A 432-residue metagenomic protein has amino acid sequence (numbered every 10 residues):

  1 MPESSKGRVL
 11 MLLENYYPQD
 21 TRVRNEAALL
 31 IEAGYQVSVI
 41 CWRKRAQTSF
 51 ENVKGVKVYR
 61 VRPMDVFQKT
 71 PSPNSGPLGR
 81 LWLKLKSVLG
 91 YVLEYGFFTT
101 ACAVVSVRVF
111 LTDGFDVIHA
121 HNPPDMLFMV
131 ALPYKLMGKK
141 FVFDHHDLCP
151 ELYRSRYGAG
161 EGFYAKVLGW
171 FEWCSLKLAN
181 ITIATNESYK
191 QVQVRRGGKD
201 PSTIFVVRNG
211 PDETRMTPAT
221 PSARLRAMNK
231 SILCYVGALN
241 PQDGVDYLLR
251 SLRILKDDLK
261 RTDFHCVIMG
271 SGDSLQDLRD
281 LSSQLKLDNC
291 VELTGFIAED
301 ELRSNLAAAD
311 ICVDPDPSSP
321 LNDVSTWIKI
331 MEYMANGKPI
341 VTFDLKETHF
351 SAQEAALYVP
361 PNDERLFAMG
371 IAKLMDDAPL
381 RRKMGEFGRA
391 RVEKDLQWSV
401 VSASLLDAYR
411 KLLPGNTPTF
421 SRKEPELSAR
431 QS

Functional and structural regions predicted by a protein language model:
R43, S188, G210: Carbohydrate-associated surface elements
F67-P71, Q191-G198, S202-F205, G210-L225 (+4 more regions): Acidic anion/phosphate-binding donor-loop and adjacent secondary structure in glycosyltransferase catalytic cores
V104-V107, M126-M137, F143, C149 (+1 more regions): Membrane-proximal helix-turn-helix segments that form the acceptor-binding/catalytic region of lipid-linked
L225-L252, V267: Conserved donor-binding/catalytic core segment of Leloir-type glycosyltransferases
D243, D300-N305, D314-M334, V341-F350: Nucleotide-sugar-dependent
L259, M269, Q276-R303: Nucleotide-activated donor-binding/catalytic signature segment of Leloir-type glycosyltransferases, i.e., the conserved
A356-E364, K373-P379: Conserved acidic donor-binding segment of nucleotide-sugar-dependent glycosyltransferases
P379-R410: A charged, aromatic-enriched C-terminal amphipathic alpha-helix characteristic of glycosyltransferases across folds
